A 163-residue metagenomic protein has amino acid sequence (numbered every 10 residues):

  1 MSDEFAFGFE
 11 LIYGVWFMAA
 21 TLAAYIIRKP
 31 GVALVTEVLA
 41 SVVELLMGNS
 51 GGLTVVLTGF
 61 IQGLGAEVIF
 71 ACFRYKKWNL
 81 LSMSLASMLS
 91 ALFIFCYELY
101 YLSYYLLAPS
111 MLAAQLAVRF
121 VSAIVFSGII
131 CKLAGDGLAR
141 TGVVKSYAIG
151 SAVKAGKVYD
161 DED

Functional and structural regions predicted by a protein language model:
M1-Y25: Hydrophobic transmembrane alpha-helices
G8-V15, P30-V38, L57-F60: Short hydrophobic alpha-helical membrane-embedded segments
E10, L53-L57, A117-V125: Hydrophobic alpha-helical transmembrane segments of multi-pass membrane proteins
A24-V35, C72-S82: Membrane-helix interface "capping/anchor" motifs
L34-V38, V42, F60, L64 (+4 more regions): Residue-level signature of the transmembrane alpha-helical core of multi-pass small-molecule transporters
S41-V68, Y101: Interfacial aromatic-anchored transmembrane helix boundaries in multi-pass membrane proteins
K76-D163: Membrane-embedded alpha-helical hairpins and interfacial helices in multi-pass inner-membrane proteins
